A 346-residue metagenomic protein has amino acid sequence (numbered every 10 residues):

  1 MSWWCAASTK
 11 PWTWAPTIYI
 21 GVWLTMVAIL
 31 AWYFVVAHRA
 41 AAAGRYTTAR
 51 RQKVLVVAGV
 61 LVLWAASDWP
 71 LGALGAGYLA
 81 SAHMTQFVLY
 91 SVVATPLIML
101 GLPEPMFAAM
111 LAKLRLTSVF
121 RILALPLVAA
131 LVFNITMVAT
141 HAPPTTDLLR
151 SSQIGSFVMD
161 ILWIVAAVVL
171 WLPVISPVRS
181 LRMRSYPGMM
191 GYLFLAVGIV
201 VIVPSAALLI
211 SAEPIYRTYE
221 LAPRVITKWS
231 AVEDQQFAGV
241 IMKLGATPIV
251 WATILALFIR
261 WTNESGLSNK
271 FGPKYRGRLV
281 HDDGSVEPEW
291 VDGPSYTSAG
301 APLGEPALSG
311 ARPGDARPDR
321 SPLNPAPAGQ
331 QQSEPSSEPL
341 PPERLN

Functional and structural regions predicted by a protein language model:
M1-N346: Alpha-helical membrane segments of multi-pass proteins
